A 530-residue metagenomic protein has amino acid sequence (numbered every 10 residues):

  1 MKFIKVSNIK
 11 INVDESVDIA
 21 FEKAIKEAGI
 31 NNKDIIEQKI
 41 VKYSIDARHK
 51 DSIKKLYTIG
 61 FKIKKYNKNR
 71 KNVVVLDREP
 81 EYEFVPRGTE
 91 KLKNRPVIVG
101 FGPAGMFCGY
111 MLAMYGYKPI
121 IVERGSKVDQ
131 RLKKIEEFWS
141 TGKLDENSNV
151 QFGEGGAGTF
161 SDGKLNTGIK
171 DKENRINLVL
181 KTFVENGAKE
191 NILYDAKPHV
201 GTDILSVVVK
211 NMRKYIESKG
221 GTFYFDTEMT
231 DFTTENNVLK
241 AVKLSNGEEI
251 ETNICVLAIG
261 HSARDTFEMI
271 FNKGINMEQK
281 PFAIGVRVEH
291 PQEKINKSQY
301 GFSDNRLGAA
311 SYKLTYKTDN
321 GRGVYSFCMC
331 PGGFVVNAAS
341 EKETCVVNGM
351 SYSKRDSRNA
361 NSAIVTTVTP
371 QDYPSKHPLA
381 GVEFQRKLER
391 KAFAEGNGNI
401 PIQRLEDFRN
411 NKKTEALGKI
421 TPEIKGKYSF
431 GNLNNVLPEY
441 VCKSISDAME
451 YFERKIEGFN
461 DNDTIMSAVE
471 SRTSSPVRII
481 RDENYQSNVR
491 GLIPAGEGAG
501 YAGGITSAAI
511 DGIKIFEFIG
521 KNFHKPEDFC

Functional and structural regions predicted by a protein language model:
M1-K55, I59-F160, K164-C530: Residues forming the flavin
